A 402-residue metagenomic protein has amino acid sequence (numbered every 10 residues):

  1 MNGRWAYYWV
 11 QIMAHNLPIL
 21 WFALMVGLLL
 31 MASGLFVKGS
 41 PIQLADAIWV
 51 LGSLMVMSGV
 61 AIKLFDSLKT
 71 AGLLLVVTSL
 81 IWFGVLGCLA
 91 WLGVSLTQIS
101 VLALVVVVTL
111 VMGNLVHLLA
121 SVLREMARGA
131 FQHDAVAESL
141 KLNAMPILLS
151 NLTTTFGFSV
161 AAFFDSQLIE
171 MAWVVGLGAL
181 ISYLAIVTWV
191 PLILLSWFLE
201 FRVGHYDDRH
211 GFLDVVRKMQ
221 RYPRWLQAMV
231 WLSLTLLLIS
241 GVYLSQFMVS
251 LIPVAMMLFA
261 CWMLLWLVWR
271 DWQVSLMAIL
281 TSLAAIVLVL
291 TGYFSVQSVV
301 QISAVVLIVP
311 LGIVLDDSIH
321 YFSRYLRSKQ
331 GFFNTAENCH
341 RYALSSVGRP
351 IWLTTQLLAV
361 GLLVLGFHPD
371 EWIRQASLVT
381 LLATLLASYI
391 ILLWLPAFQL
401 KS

Functional and structural regions predicted by a protein language model:
M1-S245, S250-S402: Membrane-embedded transmembrane helical bundles of large multi-pass transporters/channels
